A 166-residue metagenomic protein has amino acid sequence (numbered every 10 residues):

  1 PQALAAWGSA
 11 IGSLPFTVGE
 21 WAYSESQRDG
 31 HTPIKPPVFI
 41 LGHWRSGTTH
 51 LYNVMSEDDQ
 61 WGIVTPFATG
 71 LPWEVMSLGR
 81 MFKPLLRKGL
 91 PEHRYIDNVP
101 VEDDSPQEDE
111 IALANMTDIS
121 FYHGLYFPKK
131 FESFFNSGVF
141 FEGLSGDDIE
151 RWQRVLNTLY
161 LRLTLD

Functional and structural regions predicted by a protein language model:
P1-D29: A transmembrane-helix-recognition feature enriched in membrane-embedded lipid enzymes and envelope glyco-/phospholipid
A5, S9, V38-L41, R45 (+1 more regions): Short, charged/polar micro-motifs that form catalytic or ligand-binding hotspots
V18-I40, T69-M81: N-terminal signal-anchor transmembrane helix
P33-K35, R45-S46, D166: Short, well-ordered loop/turn elements at secondary-structure boundaries
I40-D59: Glycine-rich phosphate-binding P-loop
R45-S46, D59-Q60, R151, V155-N157: Phosphate-binding loop of NTP-binding sites
E57-F67: Post-Walker A helix-loop "phosphate-sensing" segment adjacent to the P-loop in P-loop NTPases
A68-D166: PAPS-dependent sulfation machinery
